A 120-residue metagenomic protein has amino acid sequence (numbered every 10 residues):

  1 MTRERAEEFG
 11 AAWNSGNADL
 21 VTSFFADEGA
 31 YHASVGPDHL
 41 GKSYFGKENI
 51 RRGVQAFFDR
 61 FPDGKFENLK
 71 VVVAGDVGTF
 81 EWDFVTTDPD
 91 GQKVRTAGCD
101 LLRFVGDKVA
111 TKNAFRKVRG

Functional and structural regions predicted by a protein language model:
M1-E4, R119-G120: Basic/polar N-terminal segments that are highly enriched at the extreme N-terminus, encompassing both cleavable
R3-E28: Short acidic-aromatic low-complexity motifs
A6, V35-H39, T87: Residue-level detector of alpha-helix boundaries and kinks
G10, N14-G16, A33, F57 (+1 more regions): Generic helix-packing signal
L20-L69, G75: A solvent-exposed, acidic/Ser-Thr-rich amphipathic alpha-helical stretch
R51, Q55-G120: A beta-strand edge to alpha-helix "cap/lid" segment located at domain peripheries
